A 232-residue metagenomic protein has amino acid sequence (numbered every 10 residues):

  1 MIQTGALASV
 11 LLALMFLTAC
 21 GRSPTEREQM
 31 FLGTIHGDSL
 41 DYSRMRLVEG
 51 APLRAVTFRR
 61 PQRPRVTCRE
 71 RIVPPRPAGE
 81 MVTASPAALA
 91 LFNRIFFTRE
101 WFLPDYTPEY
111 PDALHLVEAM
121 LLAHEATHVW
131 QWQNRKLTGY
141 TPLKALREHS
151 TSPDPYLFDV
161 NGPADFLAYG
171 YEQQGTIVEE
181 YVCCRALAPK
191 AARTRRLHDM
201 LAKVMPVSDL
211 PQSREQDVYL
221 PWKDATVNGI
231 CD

Functional and structural regions predicted by a protein language model:
M1-Q3: N-terminal secretory signal peptides that target proteins for export/translocation
G5-T18: Bacterial N-terminal signal peptides
A19-R76, T98, L103-P104, A202-D232: A metal-dependent hydrolase signature that marks the N-terminal structural subdomain at the beginning of catalytic folds
R27, G33, T83, A90-F92 (+2 more regions): Metalloprotease/metallohydrolase-associated module, dominated by Zn2+-dependent proteases
H36, W130-N134, V182, A186: A generic secondary-structure signal for well-formed alpha-helical elements
A55-V56, R63-P64, P74-F92, L137: Short, well-structured segments within or immediately adjacent to enzyme catalytic domains that line ligand-binding
R76-L89, R99-A123, D165-L167: Short pre-active-site segment immediately N-terminal to the catalytic Zn-binding motif
A126-L143: Catalytic Zn2+-binding segment of zinc metalloproteases
